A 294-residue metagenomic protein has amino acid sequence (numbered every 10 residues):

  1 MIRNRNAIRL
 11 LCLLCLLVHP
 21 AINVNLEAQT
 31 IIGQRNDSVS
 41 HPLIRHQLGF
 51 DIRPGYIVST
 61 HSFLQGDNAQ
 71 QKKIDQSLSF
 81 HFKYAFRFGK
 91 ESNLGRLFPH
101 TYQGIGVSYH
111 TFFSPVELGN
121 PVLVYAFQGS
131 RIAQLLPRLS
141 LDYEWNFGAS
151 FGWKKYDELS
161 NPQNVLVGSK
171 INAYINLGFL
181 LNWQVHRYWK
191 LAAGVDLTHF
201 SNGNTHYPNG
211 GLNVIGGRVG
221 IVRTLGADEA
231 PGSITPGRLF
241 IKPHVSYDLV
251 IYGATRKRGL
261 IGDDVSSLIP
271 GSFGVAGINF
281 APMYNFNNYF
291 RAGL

Functional and structural regions predicted by a protein language model:
I44, I74-F80, L118-V124, S169-I175 (+3 more regions): Residues that define the transmembrane beta-barrel architecture of outer-membrane proteins
H46, I52-Q71, N93-L97, E117 (+2 more regions): Outer-membrane beta-barrel translocator/channel fold
Q47, Q70-S114, S267-L294: Glycine- and aromatic-enriched membrane insertion/assembly motifs of diderm outer-membrane and organelle channel
L48-I52, Q103-I105, Y143-F147, F179 (+3 more regions): Membrane-embedded beta-strand positions of outer-membrane beta-barrel proteins
F50, F80-F86, A126-I132, W145-A149 (+4 more regions): Residues on the lipid-exposed face of transmembrane beta-strands in outer-membrane beta-barrel proteins
I52-V58, F86, V107-F113, F147-K155 (+3 more regions): Transmembrane beta-strands of outer-membrane beta-barrel pores
V58, E91-N93, R138, W183 (+3 more regions): Repeated loop/turn-to-beta-strand initiation elements of outer-membrane beta-barrel proteins
N213-I234: Outer-membrane beta-barrel "beta-signal"
